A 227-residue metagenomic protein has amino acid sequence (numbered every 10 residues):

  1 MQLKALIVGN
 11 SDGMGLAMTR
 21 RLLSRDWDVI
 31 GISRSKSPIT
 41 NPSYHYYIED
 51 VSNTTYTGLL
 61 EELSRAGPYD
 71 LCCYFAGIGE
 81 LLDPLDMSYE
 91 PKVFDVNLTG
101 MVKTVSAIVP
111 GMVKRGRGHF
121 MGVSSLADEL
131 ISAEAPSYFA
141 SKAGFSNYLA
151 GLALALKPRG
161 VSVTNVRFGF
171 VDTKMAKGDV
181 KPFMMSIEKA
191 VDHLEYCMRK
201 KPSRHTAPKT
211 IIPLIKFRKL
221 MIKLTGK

Functional and structural regions predicted by a protein language model:
S11-R20: N-terminal Rossmann NAD(P)H-binding glycine-rich loop of SDR-like oxidoreductase domains
C73-L81: Conserved NAD(P)H cofactor-binding loop of Rossmann-fold oxidoreductase domains
L82-D95: Short alpha-helical oligomerization interface
T104-I108, Y148-L149: Hydrophobic positions on the long internal alpha-helix of Rossmann-like NAD(P)-dependent oxidoreductase domains
V105, S141-K142: Active-site helix of classical SDR
S125: Residue(s) in the substrate-gating loop at a strand-loop-helix junction that position the organic substrate next
N165, K177-K219: C-terminal helical subdomain
